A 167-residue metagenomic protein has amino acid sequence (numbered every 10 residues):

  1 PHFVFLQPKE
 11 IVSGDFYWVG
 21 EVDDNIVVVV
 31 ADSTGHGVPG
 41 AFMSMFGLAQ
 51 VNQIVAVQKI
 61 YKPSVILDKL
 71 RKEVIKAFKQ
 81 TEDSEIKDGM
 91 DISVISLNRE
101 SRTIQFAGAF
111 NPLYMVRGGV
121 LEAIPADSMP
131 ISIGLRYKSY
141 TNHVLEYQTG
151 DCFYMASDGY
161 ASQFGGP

Functional and structural regions predicted by a protein language model:
P1-Y154: … and, occasionally, acidic/histidine-rich disordered N-termini of signaling adaptors
G35, G159-A161: Short, glycine/acidic-enriched loop or turn micro-motifs at the edges of active sites
Y114, A161-S162: Active-site micro-motifs of SAM-dependent methyltransferase domains
G165-P167: Short, intrinsically disordered, charge-balanced linker/junction segments flanking boundaries in proteins
